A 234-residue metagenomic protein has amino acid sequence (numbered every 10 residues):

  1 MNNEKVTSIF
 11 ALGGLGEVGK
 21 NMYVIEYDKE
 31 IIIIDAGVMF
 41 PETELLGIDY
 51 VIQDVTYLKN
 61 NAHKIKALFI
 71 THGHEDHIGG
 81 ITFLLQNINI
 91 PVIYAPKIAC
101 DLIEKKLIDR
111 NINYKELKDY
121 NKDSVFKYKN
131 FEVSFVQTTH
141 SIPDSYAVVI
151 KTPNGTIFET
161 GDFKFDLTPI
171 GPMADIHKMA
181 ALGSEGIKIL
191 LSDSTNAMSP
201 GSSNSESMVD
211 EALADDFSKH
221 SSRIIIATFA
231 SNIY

Functional and structural regions predicted by a protein language model:
M1-F69, H74-Y234: His/Asp/Glu-rich metal-coordinating catalytic cores of metallo-dependent phosphodiesterases/hydrolases acting on
